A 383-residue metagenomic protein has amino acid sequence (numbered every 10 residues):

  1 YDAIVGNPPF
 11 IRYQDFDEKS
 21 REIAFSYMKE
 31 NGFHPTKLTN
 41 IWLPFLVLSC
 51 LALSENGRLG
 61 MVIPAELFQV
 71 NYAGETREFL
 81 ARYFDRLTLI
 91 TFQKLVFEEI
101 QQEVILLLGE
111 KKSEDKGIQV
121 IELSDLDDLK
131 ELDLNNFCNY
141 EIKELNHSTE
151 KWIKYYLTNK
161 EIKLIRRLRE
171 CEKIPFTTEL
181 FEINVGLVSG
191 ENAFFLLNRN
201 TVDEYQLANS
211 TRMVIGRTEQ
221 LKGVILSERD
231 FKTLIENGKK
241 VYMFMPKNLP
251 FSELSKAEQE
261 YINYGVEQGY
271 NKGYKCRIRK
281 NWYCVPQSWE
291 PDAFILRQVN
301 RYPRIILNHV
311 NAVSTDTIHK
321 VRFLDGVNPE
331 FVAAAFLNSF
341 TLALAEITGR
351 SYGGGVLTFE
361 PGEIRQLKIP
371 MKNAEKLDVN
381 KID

Functional and structural regions predicted by a protein language model:
Y1-A193: Signature of N6-adenine DNA methyltransferases within the class I
E161-K381: Polybasic, glycine- and aromatic-enriched phosphate-binding surface used to engage nucleic acids
